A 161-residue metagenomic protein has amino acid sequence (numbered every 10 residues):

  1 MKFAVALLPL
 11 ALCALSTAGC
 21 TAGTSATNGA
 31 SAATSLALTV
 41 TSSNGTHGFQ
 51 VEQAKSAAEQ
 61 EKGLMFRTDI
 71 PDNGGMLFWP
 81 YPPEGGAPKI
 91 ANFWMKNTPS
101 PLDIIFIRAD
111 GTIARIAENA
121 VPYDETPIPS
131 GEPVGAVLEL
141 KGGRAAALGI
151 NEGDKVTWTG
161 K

Functional and structural regions predicted by a protein language model:
M1-L8: Bacterial N-terminal signal peptides that target proteins for export
S16-G19: C-terminal motif of bacterial Sec signal peptides marking the signal peptidase cleavage site
T21-K161: Compact, glycine-rich, soluble single-domain proteins
